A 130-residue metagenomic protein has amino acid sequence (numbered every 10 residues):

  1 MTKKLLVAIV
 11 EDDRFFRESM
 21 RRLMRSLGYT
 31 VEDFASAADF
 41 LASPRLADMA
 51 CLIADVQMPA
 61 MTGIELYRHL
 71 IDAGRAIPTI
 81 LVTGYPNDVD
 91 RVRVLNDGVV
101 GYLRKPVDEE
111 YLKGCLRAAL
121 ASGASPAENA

Functional and structural regions predicted by a protein language model:
R14-E32: Two-component/phosphorelay signaling modules centered on CheY-like receiver
D33-C51: Acidic, metal-coordinating helix/loop segments flanking the phosphotransfer/catalytic sites of two-component signaling
A35-S36, T62-L66: Acidic catalytic/metal-coordinating carboxylates
A54-D55: Active-site T/S-Asp motif of two-component receiver
M58: Receiver (REC) domain active-site loop signature in two-component systems and cognate sites in sensor histidine kinases
E65, P86-G101: Alpha4 helix (beta4-alpha4-beta5 surface) of REC/receiver domains from two-component response regulators
V89, V107-R117: C-terminal output helix
